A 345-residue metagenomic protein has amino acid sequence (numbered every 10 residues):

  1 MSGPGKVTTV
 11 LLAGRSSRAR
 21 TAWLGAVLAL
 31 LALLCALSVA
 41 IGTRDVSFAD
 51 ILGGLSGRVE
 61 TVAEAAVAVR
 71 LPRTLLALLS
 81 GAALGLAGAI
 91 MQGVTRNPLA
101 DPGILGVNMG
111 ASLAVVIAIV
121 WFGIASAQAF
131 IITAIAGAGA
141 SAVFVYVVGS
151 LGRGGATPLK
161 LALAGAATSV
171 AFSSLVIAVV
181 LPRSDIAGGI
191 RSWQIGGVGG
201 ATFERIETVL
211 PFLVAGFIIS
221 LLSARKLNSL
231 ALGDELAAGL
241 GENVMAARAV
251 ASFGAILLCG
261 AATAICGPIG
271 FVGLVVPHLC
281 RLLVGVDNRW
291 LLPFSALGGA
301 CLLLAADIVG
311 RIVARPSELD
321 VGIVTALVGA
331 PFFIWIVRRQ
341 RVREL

Functional and structural regions predicted by a protein language model:
M1-L345: Alpha-helical transmembrane segments in inner-membrane proteins
